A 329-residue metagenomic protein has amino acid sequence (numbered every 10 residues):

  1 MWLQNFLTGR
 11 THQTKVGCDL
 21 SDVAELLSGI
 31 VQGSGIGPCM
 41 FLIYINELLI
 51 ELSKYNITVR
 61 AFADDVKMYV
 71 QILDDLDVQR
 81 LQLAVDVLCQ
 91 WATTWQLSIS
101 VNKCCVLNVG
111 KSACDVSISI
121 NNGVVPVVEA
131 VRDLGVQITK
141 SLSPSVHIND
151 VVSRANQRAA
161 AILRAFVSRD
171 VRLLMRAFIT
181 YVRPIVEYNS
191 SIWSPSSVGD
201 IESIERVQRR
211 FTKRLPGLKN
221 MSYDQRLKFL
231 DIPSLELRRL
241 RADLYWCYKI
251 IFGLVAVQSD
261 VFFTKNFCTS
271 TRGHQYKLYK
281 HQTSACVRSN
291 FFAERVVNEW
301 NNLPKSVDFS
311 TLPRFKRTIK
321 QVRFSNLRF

Functional and structural regions predicted by a protein language model:
M1-V31, V70, D231: Conserved pre-catalytic core of RNA-dependent polymerases
L3, G33, F62-D64, A92 (+8 more regions): Short, conserved catalytic/metal-binding micro-motifs enriched in Asp/Glu and His
D19, L83, S98-V131: Short, conserved micro-motifs composed of acidic
L20, P38-Y69: Active-site palm subdomain of RNA-directed nucleic acid polymerases
I36, V66-Q90, P195: Catalytic palm subdomain of template-directed nucleic-acid polymerases, centered on the conserved carboxylate motif
C89-L107, D200-C268: Short, charged alpha-helical motifs in flexible N/C-terminal segments and linkers
G123-S191: Basic, alpha-helical interaction scaffolds
K265-W300: Low-complexity, glycine/alanine/valine/leucine- and proline-rich hydrophobic stretches
